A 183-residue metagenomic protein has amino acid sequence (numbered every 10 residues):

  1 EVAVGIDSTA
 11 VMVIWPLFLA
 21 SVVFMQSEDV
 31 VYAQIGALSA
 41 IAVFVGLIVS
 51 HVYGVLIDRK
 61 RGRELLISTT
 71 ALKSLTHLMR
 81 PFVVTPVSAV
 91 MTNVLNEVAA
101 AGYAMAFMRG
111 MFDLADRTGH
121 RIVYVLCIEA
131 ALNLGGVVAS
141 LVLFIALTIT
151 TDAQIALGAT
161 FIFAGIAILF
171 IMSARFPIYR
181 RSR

Functional and structural regions predicted by a protein language model:
E1-L17, M91-V98: Pair of pore-lining "gating" transmembrane helices in MFS-fold secondary transporters
V13-A37, T148: Short amphipathic helix-loop junctions that connect adjacent transmembrane helices in Major Facilitator Superfamily/SLC
W15, V94, A100-G119: Intracellular juxtamembrane helix-capping segments at the cytosolic ends of symmetry-related transmembrane helices
E28-V31, L141-I168: A membrane-interface helix-boundary motif in multi-pass transporters
L47-G62, L147: Helix-to-loop junctions at the C-terminal end of transmembrane segments in multipass secondary transporters
E64-M79: Structural signature of the two symmetry-related core transmembrane helices
M79-N96, A100-A104: Helix-loop junctions at membrane interfaces in 12-TM secondary transporters
A159-R183: Multi-pass alpha-helical transporter architecture, strongest for 12-TM Major Facilitator/SLC carriers used
